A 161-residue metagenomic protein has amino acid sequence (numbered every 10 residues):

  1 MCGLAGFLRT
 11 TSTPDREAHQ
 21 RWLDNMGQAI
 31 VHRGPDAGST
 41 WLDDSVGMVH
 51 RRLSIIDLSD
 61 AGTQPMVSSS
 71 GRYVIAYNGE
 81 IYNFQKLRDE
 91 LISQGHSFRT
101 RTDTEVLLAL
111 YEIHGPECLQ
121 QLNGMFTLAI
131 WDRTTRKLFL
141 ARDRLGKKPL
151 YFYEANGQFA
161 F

Functional and structural regions predicted by a protein language model:
M1-F161: N-terminus-centric sequence/structural signature that marks the extreme N-terminus and adjacent "lid/interface" module
